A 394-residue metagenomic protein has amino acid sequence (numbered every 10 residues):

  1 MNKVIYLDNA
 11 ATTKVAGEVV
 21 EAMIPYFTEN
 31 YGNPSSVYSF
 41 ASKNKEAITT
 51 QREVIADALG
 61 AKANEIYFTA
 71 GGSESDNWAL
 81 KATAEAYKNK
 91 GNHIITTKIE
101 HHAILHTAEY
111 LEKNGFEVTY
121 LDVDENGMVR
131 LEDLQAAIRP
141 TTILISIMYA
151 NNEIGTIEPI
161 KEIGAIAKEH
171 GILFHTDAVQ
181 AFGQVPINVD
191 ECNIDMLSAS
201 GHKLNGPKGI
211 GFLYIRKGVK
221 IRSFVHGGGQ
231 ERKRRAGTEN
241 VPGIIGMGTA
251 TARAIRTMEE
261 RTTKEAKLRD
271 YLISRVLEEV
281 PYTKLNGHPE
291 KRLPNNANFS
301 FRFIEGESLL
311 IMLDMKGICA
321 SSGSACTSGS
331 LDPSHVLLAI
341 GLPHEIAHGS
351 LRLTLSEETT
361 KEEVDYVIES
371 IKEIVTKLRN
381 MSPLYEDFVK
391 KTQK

Functional and structural regions predicted by a protein language model:
M1-K394: Pyridoxal 5′-phosphate
